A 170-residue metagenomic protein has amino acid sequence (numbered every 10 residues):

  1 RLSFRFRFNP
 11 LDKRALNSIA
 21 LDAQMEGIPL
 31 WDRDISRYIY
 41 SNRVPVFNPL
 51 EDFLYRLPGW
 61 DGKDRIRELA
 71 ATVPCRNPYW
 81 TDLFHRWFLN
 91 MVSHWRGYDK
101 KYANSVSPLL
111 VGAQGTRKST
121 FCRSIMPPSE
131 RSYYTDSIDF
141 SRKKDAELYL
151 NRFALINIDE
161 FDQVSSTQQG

Functional and structural regions predicted by a protein language model:
R1-W60: Intein modules and their embedded homing endonuclease domains
W31, P127-P128, S165: Generic structural signal for alpha-helix starts
Y38-R152: P-loop NTPase catalytic core of nucleic-acid-dependent motor ATPases
A154-G170: Conserved AAA+/SF3 P-loop NTPase catalytic/coupling segment centered on the Walker-B
